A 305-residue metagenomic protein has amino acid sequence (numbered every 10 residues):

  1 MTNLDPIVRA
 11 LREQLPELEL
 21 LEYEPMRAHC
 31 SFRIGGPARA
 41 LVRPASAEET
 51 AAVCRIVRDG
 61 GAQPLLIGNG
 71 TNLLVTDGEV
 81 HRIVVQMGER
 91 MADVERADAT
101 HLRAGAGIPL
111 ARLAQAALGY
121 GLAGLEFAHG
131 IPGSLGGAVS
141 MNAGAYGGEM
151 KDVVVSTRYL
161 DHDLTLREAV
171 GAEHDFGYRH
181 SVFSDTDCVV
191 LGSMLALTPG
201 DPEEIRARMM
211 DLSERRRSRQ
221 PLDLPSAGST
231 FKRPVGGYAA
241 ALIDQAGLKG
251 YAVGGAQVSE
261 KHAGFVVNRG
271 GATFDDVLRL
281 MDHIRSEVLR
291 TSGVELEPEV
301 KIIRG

Functional and structural regions predicted by a protein language model:
T2, P6, R27, A45-E48 (+10 more regions): Conserved active-site and cofactor/substrate-binding residues in soluble primary-metabolism enzymes
T2-L135: Anion-binding (especially nucleotide phosphate/pyrophosphate-binding) glycine-rich loop and adjoining beta-alpha core
L21-E22, L73, L160-D282, S286-E287 (+1 more regions): Phosphate/pyrophosphate- and phosphate-bearing ligand-binding catalytic cores of soluble enzymes
R27, G68, E89, D152-V154 (+3 more regions): Short beta-strand-initiation
G35-G36, V42-A47, L74-A92, V139-V170 (+1 more regions): Structural signature of FAD isoalloxazine-binding scaffolds in flavoprotein oxidoreductases
G36-P37, N69-T71, I108, L122 (+7 more regions): Gly/Ser/Thr-rich helix-start
N72-L73, A114-A117, L125-H129, N142-E149 (+3 more regions): A generic local secondary-structure boundary/capping motif
H101, I108-L110, G130-P132, G136 (+6 more regions): Short acidic/polar capping segments at secondary-structure boundaries
